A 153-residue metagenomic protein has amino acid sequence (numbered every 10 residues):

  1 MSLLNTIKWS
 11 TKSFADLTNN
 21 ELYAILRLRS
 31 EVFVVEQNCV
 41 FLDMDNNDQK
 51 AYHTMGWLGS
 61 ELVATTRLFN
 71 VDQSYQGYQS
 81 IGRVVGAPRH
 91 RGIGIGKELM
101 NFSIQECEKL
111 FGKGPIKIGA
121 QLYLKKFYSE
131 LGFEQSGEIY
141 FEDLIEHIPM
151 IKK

Functional and structural regions predicted by a protein language model:
S2-H53, L58-E61: Short amphipathic alpha-helix that is part of the acyltransferase structural core
M55, E61-V71, S80-V85: Conserved beta-strand in the GNAT
V71-I81, R91, L110-G114, L144-E146: A conserved beta-turn-beta hairpin within the catalytic core of GNAT-like acetyltransferases that forms part
G86, G92-Q105: Conserved acetyl-CoA-binding loop-helix of GNAT-fold acetyltransferases
A87-P88, Q121: Residue-level recognition of the GNAT/N-acetyltransferase active site
R89-R91, F127-E130: Acidic/histidine-enriched, beta-strand-rich ligand/metal-binding domains
M100, C107-A120: Conserved GNAT acetyl-CoA-binding A-motif
K117-G119, S129, E134-P149: Conserved catalytic-core motifs of GNAT/GCN5-like acyltransferases
